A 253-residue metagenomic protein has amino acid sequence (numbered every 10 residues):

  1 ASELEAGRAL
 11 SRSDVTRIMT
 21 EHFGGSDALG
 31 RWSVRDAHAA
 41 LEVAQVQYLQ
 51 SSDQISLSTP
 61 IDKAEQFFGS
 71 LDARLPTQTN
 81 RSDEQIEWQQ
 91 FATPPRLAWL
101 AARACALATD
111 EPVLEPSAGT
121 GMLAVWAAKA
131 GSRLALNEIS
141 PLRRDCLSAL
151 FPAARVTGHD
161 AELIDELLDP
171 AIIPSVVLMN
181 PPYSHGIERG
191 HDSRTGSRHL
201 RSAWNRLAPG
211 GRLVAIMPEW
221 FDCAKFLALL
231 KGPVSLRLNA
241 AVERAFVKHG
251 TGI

Functional and structural regions predicted by a protein language model:
A1-S148: Class I S-adenosyl-L-methionine
A101, N137, P141, H191-V247: Conserved Class I SAM-dependent methyltransferase catalytic core
L123, E162-I164, Y183-E188, W220-C223: Short acidic, S/G/P-rich loop/turn micro-motifs used as interaction or catalytic elements
R133, A154-T157, S235-R237: Conserved beta-strand segments of alpha/beta enzyme cores
D145-L168: S-adenosyl-L-methionine
L167-V177: A short acidic, Gly/Pro-enriched loop at the edge of an enzyme's catalytic core that lines a small-molecule cofactor
L178-S184, I216: Amphipathic alpha-helical repeat scaffolds
H249-I253: Flexible, glycine-/basic-rich loop-and-beta segments that form/coincide with the SAM-dependent methyltransferase
